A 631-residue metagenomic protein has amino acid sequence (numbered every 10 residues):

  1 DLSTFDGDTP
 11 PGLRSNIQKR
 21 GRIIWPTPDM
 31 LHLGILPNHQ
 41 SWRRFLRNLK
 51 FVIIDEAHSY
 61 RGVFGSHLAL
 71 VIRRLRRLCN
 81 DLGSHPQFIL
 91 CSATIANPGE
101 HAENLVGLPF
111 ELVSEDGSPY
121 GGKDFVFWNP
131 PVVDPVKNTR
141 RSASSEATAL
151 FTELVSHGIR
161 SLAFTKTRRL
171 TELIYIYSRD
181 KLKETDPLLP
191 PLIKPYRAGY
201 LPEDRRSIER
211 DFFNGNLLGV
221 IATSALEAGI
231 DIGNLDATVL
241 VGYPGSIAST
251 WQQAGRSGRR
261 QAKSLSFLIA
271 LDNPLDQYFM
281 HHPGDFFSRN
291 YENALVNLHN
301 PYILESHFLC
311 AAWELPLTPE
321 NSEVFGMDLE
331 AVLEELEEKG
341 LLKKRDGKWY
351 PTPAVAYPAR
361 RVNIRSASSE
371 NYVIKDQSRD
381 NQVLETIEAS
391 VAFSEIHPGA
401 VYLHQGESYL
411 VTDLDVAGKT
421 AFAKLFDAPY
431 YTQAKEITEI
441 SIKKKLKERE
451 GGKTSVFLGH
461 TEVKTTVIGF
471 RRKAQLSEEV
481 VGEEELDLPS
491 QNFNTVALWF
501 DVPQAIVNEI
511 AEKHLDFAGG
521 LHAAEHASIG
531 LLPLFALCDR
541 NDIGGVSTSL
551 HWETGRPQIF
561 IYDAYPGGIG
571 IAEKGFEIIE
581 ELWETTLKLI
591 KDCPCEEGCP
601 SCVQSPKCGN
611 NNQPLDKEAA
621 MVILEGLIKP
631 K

Functional and structural regions predicted by a protein language model:
D1-L317, S322-P358, S368-S369, R379: Helicase motor core with emphasis on the C-terminal RecA-like subdomain
S92, V603-P606: Cys/His-coordinated zinc-binding microdomains
L150-F151, L587, P606: ASCE P-loop NTPase motor cores of helicases and related translocases
Q261, A524, C602-Q604: Generic hydrophobic alpha-helical membrane-span motif
K263-S266, D272-R289, N297, Y302 (+6 more regions): Extended Lys/Arg-rich polyanion-binding regions
C593, G598-C602: Short cysteine clusters
S601, N610-N611: Juxtamembrane regulatory segments of integral membrane proteins
